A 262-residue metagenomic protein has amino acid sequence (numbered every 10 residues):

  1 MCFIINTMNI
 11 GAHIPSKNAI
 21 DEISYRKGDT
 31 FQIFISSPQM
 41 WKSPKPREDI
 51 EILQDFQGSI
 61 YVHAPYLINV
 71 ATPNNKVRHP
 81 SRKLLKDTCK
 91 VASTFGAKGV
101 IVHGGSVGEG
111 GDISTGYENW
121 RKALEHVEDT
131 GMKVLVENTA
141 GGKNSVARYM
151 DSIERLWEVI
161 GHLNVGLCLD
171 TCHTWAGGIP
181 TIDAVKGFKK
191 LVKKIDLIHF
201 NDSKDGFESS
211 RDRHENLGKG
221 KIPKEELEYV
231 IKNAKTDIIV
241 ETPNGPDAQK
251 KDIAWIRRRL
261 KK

Functional and structural regions predicted by a protein language model:
M1-D87, K262: N-terminal pre-domain/capping segments
I10-I14, F31-I33, I60-A64, V100-V102 (+4 more regions): Hydrophobic faces of well-ordered beta-strands that scaffold small-molecule active sites in alpha/beta enzyme cores
H13-K17, F34-P38, P65-L67, G105-V107 (+4 more regions): Active-site beta-loop-alpha junctions enriched in small/polar residues
I14, R47, H79, S114 (+2 more regions): Conserved phosphate-coordination/catalytic loops
K17, R47-I50, M150, T181-I182 (+1 more regions): Structural motif corresponding to alpha-helix initiation and N-cap regions
D21-K27, K45-Y61, D87-G96, E125-G131 (+3 more regions): Acidic (Asp/Glu)-rich catalytic clusters
V70-G166, A176: Active-site acidic/histidine proton-transfer and metal-coordination neighborhood in alpha/beta enzyme cores
E154-T171, W175-K262: Histidine-acidic metal/acid-base catalytic patches
